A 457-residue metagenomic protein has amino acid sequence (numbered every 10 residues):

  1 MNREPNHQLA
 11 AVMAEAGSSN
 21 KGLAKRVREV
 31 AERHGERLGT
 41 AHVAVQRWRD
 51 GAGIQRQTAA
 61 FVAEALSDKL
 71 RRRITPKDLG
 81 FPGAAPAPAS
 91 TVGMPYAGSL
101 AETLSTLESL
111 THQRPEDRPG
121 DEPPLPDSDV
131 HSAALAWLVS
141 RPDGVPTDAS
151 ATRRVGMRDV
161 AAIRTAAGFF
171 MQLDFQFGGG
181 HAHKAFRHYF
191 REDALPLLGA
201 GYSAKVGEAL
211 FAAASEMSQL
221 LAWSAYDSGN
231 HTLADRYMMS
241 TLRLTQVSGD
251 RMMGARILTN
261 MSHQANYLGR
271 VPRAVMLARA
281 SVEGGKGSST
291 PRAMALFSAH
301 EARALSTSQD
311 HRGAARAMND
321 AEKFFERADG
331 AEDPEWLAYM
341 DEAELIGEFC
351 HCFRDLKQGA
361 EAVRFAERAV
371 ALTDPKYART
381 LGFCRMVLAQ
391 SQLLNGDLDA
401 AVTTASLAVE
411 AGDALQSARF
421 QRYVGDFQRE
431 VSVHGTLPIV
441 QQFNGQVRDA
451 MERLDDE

Functional and structural regions predicted by a protein language model:
M1-R26, H34, L38-V139, D143 (+1 more regions): Short amphipathic recognition helices of helix-turn-helix/homeodomain-type DNA-binding modules
G22-A31, A194, E322: Short, well-ordered amphipathic alpha-helices
R28-E32, S67, G199, E326: A general structural signal for alpha-helical elements within enzymatic catalytic domains
R33-T40, K205-V206, P334: Short helix/loop segment immediately N-terminal to the Walker
P142-R153: C-terminal segment of N-terminal export signals and the immediately downstream linker at the start of the mature
A151-V160, R164-E457: Conserved binding/catalytic microenvironments
